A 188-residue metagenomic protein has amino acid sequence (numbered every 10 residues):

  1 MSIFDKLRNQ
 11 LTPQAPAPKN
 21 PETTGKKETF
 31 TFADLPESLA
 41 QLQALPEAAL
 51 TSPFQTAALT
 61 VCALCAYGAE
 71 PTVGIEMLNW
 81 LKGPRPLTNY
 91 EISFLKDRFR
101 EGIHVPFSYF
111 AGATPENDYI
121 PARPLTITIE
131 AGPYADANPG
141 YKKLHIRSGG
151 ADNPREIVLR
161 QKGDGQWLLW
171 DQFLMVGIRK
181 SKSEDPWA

Functional and structural regions predicted by a protein language model:
M1-T29: Glycine- and small hydrophobic-rich membrane-insertion segments that are intrinsically disordered in solution
S2, D152-W187: Short beta-strand edge/turn micro-motifs at domain boundaries
F4-Q14, A69, R123-P124, A135: Large, modular interaction/toxin scaffolds in secreted and membrane-associated proteins
Q10, G112, N117-A122, Y141 (+3 more regions): Surface-exposed, polar/charged interaction patches used for macromolecular assembly or partner binding
E22-A111: Core segments of small alpha/beta cavity-forming domains
A58-A63, T126, Y141-H145, P154-V158 (+1 more regions): Ordered hydrophobic segments in well-structured contexts
Y67, G132, G149, K162-D164: Generic structural motif
I92-D152: Surface-exposed, charged secondary-structure patches
